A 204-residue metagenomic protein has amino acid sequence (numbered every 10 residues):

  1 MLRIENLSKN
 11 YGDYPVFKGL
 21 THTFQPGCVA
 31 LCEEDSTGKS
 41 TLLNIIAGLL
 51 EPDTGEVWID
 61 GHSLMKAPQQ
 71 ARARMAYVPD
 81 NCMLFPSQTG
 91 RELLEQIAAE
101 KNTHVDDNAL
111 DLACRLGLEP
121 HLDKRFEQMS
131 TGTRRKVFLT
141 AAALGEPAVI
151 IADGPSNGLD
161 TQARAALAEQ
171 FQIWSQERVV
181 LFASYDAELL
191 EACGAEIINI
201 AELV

Functional and structural regions predicted by a protein language model:
L2, V16-G19: Conserved structural motif at the start of ABC-family nucleotide-binding domains
A47: Helix-to-loop junction immediately C-terminal to a conserved catalytic motif
G55-K66, Q70-A71: Conserved ABC transporter NBD signature motif
N81, P86-N102: Q-loop/switch helix immediately C-terminal to the Walker
E95, D106-H121: Conserved ABC ATPase "signature" region
L139-T140: Hydrophobic anchor residue at the start of the ABC signature
A143-L144: ABC ATPase C-loop
I150-G154: Catalytic Walker B motif of ABC-type/P-loop ATPase nucleotide-binding domains
